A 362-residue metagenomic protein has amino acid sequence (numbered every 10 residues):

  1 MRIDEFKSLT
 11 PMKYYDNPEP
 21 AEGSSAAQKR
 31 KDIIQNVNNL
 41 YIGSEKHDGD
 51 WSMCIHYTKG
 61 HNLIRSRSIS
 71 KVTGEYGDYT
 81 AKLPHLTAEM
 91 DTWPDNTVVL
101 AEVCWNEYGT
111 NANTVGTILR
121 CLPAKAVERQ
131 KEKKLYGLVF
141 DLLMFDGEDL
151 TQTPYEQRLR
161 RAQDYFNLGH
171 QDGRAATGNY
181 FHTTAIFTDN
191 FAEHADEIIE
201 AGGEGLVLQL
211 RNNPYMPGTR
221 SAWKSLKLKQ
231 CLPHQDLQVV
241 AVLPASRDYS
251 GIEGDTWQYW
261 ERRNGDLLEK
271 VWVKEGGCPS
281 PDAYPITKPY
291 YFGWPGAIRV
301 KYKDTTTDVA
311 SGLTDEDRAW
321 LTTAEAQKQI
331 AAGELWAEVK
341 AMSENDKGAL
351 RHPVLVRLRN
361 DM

Functional and structural regions predicted by a protein language model:
K7-I69, N167, Q171-A349, P353-D361: Nucleic-acid 5′ end/cap handling module spanning
I33-Q171, D361: Covalent nucleotidyltransferase
